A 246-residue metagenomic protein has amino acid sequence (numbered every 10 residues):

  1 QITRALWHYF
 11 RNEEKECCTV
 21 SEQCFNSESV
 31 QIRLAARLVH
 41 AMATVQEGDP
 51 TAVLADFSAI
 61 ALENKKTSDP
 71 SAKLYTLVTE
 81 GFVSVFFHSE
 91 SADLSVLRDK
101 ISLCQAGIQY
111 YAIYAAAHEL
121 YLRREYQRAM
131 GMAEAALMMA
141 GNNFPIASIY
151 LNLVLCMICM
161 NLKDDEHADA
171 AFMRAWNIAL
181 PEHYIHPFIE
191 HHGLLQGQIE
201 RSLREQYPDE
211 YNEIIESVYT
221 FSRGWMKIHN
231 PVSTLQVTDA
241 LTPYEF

Functional and structural regions predicted by a protein language model:
Q1-T3, N26-M42, A52, N64-E80 (+3 more regions): Alpha-solenoid helical repeat architecture
W7-H8, A43, V83-S84, E119 (+1 more regions): Residue-level signature for tetratricopeptide repeat
E13-N26, P50-E63, S89-S102, Q127-L137 (+2 more regions): Alpha-helical repeat scaffolds
E80-A92, Y121-R128: Short, charge-rich, low-complexity alpha-helical interaction segments
R124-I158, L162: A contiguous binding-surface segment within folded domains or other stable secondary-structure elements
N152-N230: General nucleic-acid-binding
P231-F246: Helix-turn-helix DNA-binding segment
